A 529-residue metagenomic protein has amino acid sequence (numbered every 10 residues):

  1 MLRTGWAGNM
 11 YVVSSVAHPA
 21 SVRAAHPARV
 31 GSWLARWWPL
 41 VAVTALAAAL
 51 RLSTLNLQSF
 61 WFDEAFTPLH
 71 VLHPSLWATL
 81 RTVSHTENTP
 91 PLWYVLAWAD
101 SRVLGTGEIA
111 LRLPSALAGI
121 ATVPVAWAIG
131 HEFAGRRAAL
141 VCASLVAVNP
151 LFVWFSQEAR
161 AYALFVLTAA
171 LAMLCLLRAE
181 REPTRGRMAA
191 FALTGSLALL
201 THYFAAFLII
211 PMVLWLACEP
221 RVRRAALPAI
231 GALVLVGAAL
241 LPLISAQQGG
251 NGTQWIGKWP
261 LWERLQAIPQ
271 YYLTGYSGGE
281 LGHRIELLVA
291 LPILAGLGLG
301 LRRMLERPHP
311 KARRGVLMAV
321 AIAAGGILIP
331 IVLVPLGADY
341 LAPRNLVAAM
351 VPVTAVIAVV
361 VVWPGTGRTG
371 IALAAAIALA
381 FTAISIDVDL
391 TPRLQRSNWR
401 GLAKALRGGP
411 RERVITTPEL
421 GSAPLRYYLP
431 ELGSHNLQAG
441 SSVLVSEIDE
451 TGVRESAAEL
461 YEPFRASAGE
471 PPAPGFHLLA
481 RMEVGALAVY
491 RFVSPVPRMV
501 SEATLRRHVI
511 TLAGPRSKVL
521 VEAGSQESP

Functional and structural regions predicted by a protein language model:
M1-W33, I377-A378, Q526-P529: Short, intrinsically disordered terminal tails adjacent to the first/last structured region
V12-S15, A35-S528: Membrane-proximal helix-loop-helix interfaces that form the catalytic/acceptor-binding platform of multi-pass membrane
